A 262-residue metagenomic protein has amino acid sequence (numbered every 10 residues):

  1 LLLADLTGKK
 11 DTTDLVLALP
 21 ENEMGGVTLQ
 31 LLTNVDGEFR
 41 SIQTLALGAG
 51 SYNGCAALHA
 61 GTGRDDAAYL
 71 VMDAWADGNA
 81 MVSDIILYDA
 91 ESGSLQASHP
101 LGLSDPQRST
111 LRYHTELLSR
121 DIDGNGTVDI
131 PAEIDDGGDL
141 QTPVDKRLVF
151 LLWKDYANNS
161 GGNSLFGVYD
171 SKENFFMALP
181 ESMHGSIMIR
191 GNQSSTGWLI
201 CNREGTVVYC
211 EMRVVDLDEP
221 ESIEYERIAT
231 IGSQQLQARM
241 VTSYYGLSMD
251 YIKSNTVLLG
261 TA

Functional and structural regions predicted by a protein language model:
L1-G8, N53-G63, H114-G124: Beta-propeller blade termini
L1-T13, G63, L151-M177: Surface-exposed beta-loop interaction hotspot
G8-L19, T62-A74, I122-I134: Acidic/hydrophobic-patterned starts of short beta strands in beta-sheet-rich repeat architectures
E23-T33, D77-A90, D136-A157: Structural motif
R40-L47, Q96-G102, G161-F166, P180: Beta-propeller fold detector
A97-R120: Conserved blade-ending motifs and adjacent loop-strand segments that build the rim/top face of beta-propeller domains
P180-I228: Secretory pathway targeting signatures of secreted, lumenal, and periplasmic proteins
R239-A262: Surface-exposed amphipathic alpha-helical segments
